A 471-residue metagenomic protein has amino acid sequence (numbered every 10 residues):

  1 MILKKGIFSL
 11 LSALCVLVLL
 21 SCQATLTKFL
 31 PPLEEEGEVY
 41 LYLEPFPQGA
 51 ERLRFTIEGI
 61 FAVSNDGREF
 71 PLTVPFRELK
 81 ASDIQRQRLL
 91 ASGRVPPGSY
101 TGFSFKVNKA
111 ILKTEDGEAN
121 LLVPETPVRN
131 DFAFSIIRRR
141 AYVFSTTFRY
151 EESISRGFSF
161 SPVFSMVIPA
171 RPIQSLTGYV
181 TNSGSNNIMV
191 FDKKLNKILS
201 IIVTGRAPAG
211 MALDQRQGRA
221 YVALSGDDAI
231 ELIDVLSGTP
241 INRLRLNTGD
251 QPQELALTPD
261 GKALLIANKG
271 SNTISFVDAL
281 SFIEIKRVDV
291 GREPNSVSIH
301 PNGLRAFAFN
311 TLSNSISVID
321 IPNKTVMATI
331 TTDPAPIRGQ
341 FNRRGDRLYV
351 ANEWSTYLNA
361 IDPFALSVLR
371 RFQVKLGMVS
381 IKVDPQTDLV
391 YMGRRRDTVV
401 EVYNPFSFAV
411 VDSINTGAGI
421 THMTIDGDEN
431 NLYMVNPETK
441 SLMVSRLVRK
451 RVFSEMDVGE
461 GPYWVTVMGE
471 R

Functional and structural regions predicted by a protein language model:
M1-L3, L19-S21, N323: Compositionally biased, low-complexity segments enriched in small residues
I2-L11: Bacterial N-terminal signal peptides that target proteins for export
L11-L19: Bacterial N-terminal signal peptides
Q23-I202, R206-M211, A223, D228 (+1 more regions): A short, solvent-exposed, low-complexity linear motif enriched for acidic/polar residues with Pro/Gly/Ser/Thr
K109, R138-R471: Predominantly soluble domains enriched in secretory-pathway, periplasmic, or organellar proteins
